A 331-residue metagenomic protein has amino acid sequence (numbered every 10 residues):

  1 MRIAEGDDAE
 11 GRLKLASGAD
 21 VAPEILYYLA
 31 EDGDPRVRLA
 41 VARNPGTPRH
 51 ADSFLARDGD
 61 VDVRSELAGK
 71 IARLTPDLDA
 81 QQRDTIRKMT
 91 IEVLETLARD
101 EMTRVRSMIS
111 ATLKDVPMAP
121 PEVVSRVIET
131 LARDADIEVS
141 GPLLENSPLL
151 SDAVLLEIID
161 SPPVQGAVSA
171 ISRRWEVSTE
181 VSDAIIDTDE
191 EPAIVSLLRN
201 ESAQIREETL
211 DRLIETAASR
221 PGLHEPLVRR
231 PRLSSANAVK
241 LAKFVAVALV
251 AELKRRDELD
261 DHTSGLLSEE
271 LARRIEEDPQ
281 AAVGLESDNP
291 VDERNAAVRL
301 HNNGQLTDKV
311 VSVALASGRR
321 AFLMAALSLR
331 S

Functional and structural regions predicted by a protein language model:
M1-S331: Alpha-helical scaffold segments
